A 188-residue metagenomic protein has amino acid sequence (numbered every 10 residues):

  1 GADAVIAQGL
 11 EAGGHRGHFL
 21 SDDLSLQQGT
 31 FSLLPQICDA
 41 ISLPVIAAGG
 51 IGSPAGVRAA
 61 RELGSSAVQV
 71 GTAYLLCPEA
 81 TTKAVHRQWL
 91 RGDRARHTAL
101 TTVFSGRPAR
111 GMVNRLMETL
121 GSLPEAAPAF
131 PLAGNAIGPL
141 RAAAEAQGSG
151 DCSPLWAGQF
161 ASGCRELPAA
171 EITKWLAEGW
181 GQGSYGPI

Functional and structural regions predicted by a protein language model:
V5: Short conserved active-site loop signatures built around small residues
L10, H15-I46, G52-I188: Conserved active-site-proximal phosphate/metal-binding subdomains
